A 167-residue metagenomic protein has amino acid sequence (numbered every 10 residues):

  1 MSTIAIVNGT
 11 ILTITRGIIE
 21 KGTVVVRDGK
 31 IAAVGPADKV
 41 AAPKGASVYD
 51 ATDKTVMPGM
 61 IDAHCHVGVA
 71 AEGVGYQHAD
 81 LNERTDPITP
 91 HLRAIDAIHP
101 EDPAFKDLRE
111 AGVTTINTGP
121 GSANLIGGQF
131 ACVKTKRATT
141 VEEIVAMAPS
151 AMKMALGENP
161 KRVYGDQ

Functional and structural regions predicted by a protein language model:
M1-S2, K44-A46, T52, V56-M57 (+6 more regions): Short coil/turn connectors at secondary-structure junctions
S2, I11, T15-M57, V74: Histidine-rich, glycine-flanked metal-binding segment
E20, G75-H78, A131-C132: Short, glycine/charged-enriched secondary-structure capping and boundary segments
V40, I88, L92, V133 (+1 more regions): Short clusters of hydrophobic/aromatic residues that line enzyme substrate/ligand-binding pockets
K54-P120, N124: Metal-associated gating/positioning segment near the N- to mid-region
E101-A104, R109-Q167: Polyanionic/metal-chelating signatures
